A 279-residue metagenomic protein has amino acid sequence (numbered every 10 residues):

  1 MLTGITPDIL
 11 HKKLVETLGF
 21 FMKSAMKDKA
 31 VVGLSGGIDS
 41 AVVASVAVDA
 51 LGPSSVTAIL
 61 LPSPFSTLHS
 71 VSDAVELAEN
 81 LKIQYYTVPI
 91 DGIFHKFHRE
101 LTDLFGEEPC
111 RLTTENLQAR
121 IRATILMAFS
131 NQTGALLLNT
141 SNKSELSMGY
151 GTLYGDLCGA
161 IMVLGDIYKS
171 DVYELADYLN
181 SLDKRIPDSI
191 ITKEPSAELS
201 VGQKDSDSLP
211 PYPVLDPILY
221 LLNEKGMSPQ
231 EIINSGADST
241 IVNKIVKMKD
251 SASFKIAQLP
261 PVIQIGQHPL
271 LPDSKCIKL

Functional and structural regions predicted by a protein language model:
M1-S35, S40-L279: ATP/NTP-dependent adenylation/nucleotidyl-transfer catalytic domains that generate, transfer, or process NMP-activated
